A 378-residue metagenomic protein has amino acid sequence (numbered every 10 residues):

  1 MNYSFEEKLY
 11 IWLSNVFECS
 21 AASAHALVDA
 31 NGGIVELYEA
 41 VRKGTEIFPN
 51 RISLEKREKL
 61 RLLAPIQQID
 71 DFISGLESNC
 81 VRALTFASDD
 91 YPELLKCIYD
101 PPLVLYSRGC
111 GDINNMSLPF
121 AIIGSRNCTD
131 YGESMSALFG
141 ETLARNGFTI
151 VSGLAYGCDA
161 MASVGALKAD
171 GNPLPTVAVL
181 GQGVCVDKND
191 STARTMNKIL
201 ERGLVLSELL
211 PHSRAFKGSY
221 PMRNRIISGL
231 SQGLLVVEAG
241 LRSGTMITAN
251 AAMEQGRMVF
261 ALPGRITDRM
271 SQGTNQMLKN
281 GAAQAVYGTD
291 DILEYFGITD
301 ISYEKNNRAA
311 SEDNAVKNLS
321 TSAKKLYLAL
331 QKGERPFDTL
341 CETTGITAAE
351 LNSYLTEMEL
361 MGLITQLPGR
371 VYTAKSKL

Functional and structural regions predicted by a protein language model:
M1-F5, T85-L378: Glycine-biased, small-residue-rich flexible motifs in mid-sequence functional cores and linkers
M1-R145: Short, positively charged patches
